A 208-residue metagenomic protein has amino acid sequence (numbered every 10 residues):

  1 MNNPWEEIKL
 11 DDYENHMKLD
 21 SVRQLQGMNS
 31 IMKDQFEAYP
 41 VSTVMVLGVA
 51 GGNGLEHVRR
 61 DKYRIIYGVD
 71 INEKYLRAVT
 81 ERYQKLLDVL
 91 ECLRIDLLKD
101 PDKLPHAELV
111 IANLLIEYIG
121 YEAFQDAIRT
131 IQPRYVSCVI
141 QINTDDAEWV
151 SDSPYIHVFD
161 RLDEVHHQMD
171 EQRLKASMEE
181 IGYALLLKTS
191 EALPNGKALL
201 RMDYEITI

Functional and structural regions predicted by a protein language model:
M1-D102, E122, D126, S137-I208: Class I (Rossmann-like) S-adenosyl-L-methionine-dependent methyltransferase catalytic domain, capturing the SAM-binding
Y39, P105, I131: Active-site charged/polar residues at nucleotide-handling catalytic sites that mediate phosphoryl, nucleotidyl
S42, E108, R134: Conserved acidic residues
D100-V110: A short acidic, Gly/Pro-enriched loop at the edge of an enzyme's catalytic core that lines a small-molecule cofactor
E108-E122: A short SAM/SAH-binding and catalytic strip from SAM-dependent methyltransferases
I131-S137: Short glycine-dipeptide loop
